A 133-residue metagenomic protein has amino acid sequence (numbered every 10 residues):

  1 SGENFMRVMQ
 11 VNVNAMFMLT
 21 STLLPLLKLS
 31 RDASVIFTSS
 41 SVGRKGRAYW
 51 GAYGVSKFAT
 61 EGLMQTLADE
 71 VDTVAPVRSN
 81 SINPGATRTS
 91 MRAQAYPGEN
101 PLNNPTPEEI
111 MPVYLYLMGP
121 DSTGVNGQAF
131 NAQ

Functional and structural regions predicted by a protein language model:
S1-F17, I36, T60: Catalytic Tyr-X3-Lys loop
N4, A15, G51, A59-G62 (+1 more regions): Conserved cofactor-binding/catalytic machinery of classical short-chain dehydrogenase/reductase
T20, S56: Active-site helix of classical SDR
T22-R31, V71-V74: A short helix-coil junction within the Rossmann-fold of NAD(P)-dependent oxidoreductases
S40: Residue(s) in the substrate-gating loop at a strand-loop-helix junction that position the organic substrate next
K45, T66-V77: Active-site-adjacent segment of SDR/Rossmann-fold oxidoreductases
K45-G51: Active-site loop immediately N-terminal to the catalytic Tyr-X3-Lys motif of short-chain dehydrogenase/reductase
V77, S81-I82, T89, E99-Q133: C-terminal helical subdomain
